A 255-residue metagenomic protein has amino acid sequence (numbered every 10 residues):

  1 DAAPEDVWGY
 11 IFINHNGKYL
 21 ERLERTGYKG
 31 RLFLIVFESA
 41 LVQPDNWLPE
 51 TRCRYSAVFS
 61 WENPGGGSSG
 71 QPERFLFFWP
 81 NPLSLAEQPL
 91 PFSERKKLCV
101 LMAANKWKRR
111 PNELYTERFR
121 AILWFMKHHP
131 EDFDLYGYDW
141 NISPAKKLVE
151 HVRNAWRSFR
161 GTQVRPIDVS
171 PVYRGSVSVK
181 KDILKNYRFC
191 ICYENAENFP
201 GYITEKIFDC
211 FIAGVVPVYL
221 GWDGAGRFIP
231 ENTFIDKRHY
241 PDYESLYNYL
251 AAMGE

Functional and structural regions predicted by a protein language model:
D1-I235, S245, Y249, M253: Nucleotide-sugar donor-binding catalytic core of glycosyltransferases
R238: Small/polar loops that bind or transfer phosphate-bearing groups
P241-D242: Short, charged, surface-exposed loops that flank catalytic or proteolytic processing sites
